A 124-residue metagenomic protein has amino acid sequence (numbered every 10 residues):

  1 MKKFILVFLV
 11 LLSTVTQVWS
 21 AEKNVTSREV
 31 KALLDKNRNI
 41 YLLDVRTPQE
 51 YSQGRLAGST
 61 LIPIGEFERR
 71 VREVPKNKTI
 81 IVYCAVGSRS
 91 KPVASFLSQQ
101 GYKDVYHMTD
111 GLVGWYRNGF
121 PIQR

Functional and structural regions predicted by a protein language model:
K2-L6, T16-I40, P48-T79, S88-R124: Rhodanese-like catalytic fold shared by cysteine-dependent sulfurtransferases and DSP/PTP-type phosphatases
V10-T14: Helix-termini ("caps") and immediately adjacent flexible loops/tails, especially at membrane-solvent interfaces
D44: Phosphate-rich cofactor/ligand-interacting catalytic cores and adjacent structured alpha/beta frameworks
Y83-C84: Metallo-beta-lactamase
